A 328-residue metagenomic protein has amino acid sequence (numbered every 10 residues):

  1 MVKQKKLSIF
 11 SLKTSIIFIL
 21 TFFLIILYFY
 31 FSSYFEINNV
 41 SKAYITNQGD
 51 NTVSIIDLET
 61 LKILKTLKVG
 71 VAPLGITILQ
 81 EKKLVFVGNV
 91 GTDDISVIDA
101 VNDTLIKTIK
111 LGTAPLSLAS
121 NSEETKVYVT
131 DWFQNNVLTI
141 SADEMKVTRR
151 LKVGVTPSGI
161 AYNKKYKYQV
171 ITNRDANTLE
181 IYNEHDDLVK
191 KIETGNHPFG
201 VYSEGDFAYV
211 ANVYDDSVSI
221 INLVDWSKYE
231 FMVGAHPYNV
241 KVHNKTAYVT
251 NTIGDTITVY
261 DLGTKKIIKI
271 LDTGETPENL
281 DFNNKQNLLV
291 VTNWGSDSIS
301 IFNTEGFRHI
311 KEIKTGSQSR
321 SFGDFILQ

Functional and structural regions predicted by a protein language model:
V2-Q4, S8-Q328: Predominantly soluble domains enriched in secretory-pathway, periplasmic, or organellar proteins
